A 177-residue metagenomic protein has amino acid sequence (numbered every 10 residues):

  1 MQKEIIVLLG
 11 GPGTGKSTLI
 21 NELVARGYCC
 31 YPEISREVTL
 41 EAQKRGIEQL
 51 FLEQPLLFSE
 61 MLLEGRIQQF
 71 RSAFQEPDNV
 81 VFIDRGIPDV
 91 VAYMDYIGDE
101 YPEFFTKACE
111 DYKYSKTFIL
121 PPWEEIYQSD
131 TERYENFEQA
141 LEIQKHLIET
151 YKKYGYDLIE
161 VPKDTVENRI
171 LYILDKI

Functional and structural regions predicted by a protein language model:
Q2-I5: Pre-Walker A (Motif I) flank of P-loop NTPase domains
L8: Hydrophobic anchor at the beta1->P-loop junction of P-loop NTPases
G13: Walker A (P-loop) phosphate-binding loop of P-loop NTPases
K16: Conserved lysine of the Walker
L19-I20: Post-Walker A alpha-helix
V24-G65: Conserved substrate/cofactor phosphate-moiety recognition/catalytic segment in nucleotide-dependent phosphotransferases
S59-Y112: Glycine-rich phosphate-binding loop used to anchor ATP phosphates in small-molecule kinases, encompassing both
G98-D164: A glycine- and Lys/Arg-enriched "phosphate-lid" helix/loop adjacent to the NTP-binding pocket of small-molecule kinases
